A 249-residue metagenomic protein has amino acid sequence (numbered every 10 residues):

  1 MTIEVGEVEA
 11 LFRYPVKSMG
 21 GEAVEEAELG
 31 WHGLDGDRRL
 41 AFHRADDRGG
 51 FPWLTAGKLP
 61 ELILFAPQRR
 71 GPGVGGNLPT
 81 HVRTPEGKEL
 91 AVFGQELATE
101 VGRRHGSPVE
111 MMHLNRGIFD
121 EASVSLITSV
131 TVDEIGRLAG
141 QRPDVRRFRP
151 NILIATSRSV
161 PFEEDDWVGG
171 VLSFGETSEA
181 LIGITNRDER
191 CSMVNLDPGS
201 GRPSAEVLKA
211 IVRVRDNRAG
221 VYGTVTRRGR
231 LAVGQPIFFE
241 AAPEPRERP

Functional and structural regions predicted by a protein language model:
M1-P249: Metal-cofactor-dependent catalytic cores
